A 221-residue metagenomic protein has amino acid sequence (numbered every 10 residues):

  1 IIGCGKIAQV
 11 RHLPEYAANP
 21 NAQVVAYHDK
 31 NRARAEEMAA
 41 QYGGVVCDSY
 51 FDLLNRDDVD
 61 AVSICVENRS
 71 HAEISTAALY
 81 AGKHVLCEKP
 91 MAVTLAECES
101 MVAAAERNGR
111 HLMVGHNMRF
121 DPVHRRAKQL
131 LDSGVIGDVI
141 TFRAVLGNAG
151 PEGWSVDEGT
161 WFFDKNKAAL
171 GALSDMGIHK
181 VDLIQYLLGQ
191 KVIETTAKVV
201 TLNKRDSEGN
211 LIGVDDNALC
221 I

Functional and structural regions predicted by a protein language model:
I1-Y42: N-terminal Rossmann-like dinucleotide-binding module
N19, R56-D57, D121: Acidic-histidine catalytic/liganding microenvironments
A22-A26, D60-V62, G171: Short active-site oxyanion
N31, G44-A104: Beta-loop-alpha module in the N-terminal Rossmann-like domain of NAD(P)-dependent dehydrogenases, especially those
S100-N117, G137-F142: Rossmann-fold dehydrogenase core element
M118-N210: Predominantly a Rossmann-like dinucleotide-binding segment in NAD(P)-dependent oxidoreductases
